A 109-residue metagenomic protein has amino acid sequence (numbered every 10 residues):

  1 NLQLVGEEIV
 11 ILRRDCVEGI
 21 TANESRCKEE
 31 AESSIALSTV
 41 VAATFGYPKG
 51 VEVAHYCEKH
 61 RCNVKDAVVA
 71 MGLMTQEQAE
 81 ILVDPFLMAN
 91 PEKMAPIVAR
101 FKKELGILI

Functional and structural regions predicted by a protein language model:
N1-I109: Catalytic-core signal marking the mid-to-C-terminal active-site face
